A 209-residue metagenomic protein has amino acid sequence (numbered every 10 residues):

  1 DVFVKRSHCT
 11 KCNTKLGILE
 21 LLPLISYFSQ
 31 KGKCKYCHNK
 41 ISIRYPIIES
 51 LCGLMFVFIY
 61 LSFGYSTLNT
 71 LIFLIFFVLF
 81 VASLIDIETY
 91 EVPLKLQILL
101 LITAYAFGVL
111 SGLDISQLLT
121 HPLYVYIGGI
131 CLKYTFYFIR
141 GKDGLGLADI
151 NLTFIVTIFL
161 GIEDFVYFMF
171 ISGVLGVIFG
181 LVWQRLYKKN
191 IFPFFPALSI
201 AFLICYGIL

Functional and structural regions predicted by a protein language model:
D1-L209: A membrane-topology feature that recognizes alpha-helical transmembrane segments and their immediate juxtamembrane
